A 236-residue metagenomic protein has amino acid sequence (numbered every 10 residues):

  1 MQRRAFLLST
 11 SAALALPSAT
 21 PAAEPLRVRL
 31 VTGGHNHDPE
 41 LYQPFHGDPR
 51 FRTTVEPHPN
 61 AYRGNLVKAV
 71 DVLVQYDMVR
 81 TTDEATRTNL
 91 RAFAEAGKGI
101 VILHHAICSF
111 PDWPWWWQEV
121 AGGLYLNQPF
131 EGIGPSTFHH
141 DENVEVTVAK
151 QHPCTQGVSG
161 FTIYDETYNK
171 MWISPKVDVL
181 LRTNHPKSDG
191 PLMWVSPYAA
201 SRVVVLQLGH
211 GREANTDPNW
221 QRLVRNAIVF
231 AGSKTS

Functional and structural regions predicted by a protein language model:
M1, S18-V31: C-terminal segment of N-terminal export signals and the immediately downstream linker at the start of the mature
A5-A22: N-terminal export signals
E24, E40-Q43, R52, G132-V205: Catalytic beta-strand/loop cores that center a nucleophilic Ser/Cys/Thr and support acyl-enzyme chemistry
P25-L26, K187-D189, Y198-S236: Extracellular ligand-binding/catalytic regions of CAZymes and related secreted enzymes and adhesion modules
R27-V31, N36-F110: Helical hinge/lid and interdomain linker segments adjacent to catalytic or ligand-binding clefts that mediate domain
H35-N36, R80, I107-S109, H185-K187 (+2 more regions): Short, solvent-exposed loop/turn segments at secondary-structure junctions
R80-Q156: A glycine-rich, often tryptophan-bearing local segment used as a flexible ligand/cofactor-contacting loop or short
W117-A121, F161-P175, N219-K234: Oxidoreductase and adenylate-handling cofactor-binding alpha/beta cores
